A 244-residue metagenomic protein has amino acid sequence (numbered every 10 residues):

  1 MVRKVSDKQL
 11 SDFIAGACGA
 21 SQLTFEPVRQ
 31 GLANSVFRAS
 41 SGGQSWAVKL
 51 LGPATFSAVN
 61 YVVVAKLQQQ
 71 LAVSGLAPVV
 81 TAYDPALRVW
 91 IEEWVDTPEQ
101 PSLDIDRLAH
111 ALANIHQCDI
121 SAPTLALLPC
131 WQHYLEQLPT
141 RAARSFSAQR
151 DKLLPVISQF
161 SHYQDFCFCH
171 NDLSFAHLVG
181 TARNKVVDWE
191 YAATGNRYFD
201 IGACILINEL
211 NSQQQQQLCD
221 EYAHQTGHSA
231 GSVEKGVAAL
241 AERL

Functional and structural regions predicted by a protein language model:
R3, D7-S11, N60-V64, Q215: Generic alpha-helical secondary structure
V5-T24, I120-N171, F175, T181 (+2 more regions): An alpha-helical support segment within catalytic cores of ATP-dependent transferases
Q9-F13, S35, K66-L67, R107-N114 (+3 more regions): Alpha-helical elements of Rossmann-like donor-binding domains used by nucleotide-donor carbohydrate transfer enzymes
P27-L127: ATP-binding pocket architecture of kinase catalytic cores
L32-S40, A47-V48, P155-F199: Active-site acidic catalytic loop and adjacent metal/ATP-binding pocket of ATP-dependent phosphoryl transfer enzymes
P53, T97, N184, A192-T194 (+1 more regions): Activation segment
G75, H116-I120, F160, N208 (+1 more regions): A general structural signal marking secondary-structure boundaries and capping sites
Y198-S229, A241-L244: Active-site activation/catalytic loop segments of kinase-like enzymes and analogous catalytic loops in related
